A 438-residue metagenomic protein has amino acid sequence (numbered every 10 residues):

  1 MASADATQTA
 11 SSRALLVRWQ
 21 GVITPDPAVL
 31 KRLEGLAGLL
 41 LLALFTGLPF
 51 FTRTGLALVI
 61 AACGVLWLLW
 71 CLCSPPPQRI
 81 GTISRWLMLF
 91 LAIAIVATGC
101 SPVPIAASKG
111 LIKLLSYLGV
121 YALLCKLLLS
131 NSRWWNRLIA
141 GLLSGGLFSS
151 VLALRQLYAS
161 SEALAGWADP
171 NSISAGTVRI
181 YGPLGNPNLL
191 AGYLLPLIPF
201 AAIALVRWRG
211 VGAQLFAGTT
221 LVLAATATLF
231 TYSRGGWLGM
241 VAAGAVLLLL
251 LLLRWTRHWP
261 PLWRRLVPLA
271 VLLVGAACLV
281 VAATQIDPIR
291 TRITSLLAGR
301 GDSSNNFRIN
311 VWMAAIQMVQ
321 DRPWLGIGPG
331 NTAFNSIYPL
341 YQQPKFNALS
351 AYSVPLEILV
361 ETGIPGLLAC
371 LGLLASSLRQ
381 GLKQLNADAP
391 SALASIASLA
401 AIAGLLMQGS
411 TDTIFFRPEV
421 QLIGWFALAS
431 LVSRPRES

Functional and structural regions predicted by a protein language model:
A2-D5, L15-W19, K31-T46, V59-W67 (+10 more regions): Alpha-helical transmembrane segments of multi-pass inner-membrane proteins
G47-I95, G110-S116: Hydrophobic alpha-helical transmembrane segments in multi-pass integral membrane proteins
L72-I83, L127-R137, R207-A213, T256-W263 (+1 more regions): Membrane-interface helix-boundary motifs at transmembrane edges
I83-F90, P104-L127, N136-A140, G146 (+2 more regions): Aromatic-anchored transmembrane helix interface
T98-V103: Juxtamembrane "helix-exit" motif on the non-cytosolic side of transmembrane helices
I105-K109, L184-N188, T231-G239, A348-L356 (+1 more regions): Membrane-interface catalytic loops of GT-C/OST-like multi-pass glycosylation enzymes that act
A175-I180, G244, L262-L266, L279-M313 (+1 more regions): Flexible juxtamembrane loops connecting transmembrane helices in multi-pass membrane enzymes that build or modify
N186, F307-L349, P355-I358, T362-A369: TM-adjacent membrane-interface loops and short helices in multi-pass inner/ER membrane proteins
